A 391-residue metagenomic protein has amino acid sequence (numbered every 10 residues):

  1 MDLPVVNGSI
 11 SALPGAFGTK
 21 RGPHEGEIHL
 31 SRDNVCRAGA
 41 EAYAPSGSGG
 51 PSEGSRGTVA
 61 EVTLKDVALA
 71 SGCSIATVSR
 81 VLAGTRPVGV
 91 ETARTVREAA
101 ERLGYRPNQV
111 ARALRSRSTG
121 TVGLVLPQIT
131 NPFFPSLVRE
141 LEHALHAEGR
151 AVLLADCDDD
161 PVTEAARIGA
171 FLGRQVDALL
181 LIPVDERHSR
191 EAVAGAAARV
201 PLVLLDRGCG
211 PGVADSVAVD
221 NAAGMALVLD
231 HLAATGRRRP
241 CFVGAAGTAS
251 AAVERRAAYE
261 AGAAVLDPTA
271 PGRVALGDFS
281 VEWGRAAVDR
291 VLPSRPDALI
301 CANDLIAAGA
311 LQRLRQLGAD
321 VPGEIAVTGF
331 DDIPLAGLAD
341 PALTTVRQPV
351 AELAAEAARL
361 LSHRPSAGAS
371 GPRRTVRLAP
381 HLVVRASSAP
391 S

Functional and structural regions predicted by a protein language model:
L3-K20, H24-G120: N-terminal helix-turn-helix DNA-binding module of bacterial transcription factors
G47, P293-S391: Flexible loop/turn connectors
I75-S79, R115-T130, R239-A246: Short beta-strand segments enriched in small/hydrophobic residues
E91, Q109, P127-S136, L154-T163 (+7 more regions): Hinge/beta->alpha junction and helix N-cap segments in small-molecule ligand-binding domains
R94, Y105-A178, E260: Amphipathic helical "hinge" segments at domain boundaries
D158-D159, L181-L227, L305, D331-L343: Flexible loop/hinge segments that line or gate small-molecule binding clefts
Q175-P183, C241-V243, V274, L292-N303 (+1 more regions): Periplasmic-binding protein-like
R239-P240, T269-R273, A319-A326: Short acidic capping loops at alpha-helix termini that bridge into adjacent secondary structure
